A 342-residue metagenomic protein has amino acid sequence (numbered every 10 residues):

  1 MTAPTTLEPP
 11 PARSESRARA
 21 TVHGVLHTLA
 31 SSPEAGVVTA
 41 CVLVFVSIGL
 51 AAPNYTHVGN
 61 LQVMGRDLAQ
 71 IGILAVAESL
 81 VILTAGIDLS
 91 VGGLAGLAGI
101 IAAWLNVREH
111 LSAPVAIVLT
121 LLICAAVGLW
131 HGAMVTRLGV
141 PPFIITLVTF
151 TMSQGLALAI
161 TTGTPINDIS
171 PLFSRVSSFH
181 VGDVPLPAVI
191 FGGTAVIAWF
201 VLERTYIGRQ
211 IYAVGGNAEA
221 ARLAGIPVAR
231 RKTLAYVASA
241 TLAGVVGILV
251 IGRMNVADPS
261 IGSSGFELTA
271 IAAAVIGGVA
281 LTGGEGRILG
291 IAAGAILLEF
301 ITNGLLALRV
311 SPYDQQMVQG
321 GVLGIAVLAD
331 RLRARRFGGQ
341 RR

Functional and structural regions predicted by a protein language model:
M1-V44, L223-R231, N303-R342: Cytosolic-side transmembrane-helix boundaries in multi-pass membrane proteins
V37-G49, E78, S153-G155, I190-W199 (+4 more regions): Hydrophobic core segments of alpha-helical transmembrane domains in multi-pass membrane transport and ion-translocation
V42-E109, A133-V140, A274, G278-L289 (+1 more regions): Single transmembrane alpha-helix segments in multi-pass membrane proteins
L68-E78, G93, L97, A126 (+4 more regions): Hydrophobic alpha-helical segments embedded in the membrane of multi-pass proteins
H110-F150, A293-G294: Alpha-helical transmembrane segments within multi-pass membrane transporters and channels
L111-T120, C124-H131, G182-D258: Helix-loop-helix "hairpin" substructures at the membrane interface of multi-pass membrane proteins
L138, P142-T205, R231-L234, R253-S264 (+2 more regions): Transmembrane helix-bundle core of multi-pass membrane transporters and related energy-transducing complexes
A243, M254, D258-G320: Transmembrane alpha-helical segments in multi-pass inner-membrane proteins
